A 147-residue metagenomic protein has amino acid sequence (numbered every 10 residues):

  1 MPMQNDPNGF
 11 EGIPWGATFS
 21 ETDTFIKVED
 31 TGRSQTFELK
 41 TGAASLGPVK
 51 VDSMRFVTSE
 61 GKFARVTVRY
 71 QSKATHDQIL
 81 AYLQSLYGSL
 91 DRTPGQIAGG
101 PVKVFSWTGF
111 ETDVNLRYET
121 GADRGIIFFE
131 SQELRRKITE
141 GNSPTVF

Functional and structural regions predicted by a protein language model:
M1-L39, V68-F147: Non-cytosolic coordination micro-motifs
T41-Y82: Mid-chain, structured segments of secreted extracytoplasmic proteins
